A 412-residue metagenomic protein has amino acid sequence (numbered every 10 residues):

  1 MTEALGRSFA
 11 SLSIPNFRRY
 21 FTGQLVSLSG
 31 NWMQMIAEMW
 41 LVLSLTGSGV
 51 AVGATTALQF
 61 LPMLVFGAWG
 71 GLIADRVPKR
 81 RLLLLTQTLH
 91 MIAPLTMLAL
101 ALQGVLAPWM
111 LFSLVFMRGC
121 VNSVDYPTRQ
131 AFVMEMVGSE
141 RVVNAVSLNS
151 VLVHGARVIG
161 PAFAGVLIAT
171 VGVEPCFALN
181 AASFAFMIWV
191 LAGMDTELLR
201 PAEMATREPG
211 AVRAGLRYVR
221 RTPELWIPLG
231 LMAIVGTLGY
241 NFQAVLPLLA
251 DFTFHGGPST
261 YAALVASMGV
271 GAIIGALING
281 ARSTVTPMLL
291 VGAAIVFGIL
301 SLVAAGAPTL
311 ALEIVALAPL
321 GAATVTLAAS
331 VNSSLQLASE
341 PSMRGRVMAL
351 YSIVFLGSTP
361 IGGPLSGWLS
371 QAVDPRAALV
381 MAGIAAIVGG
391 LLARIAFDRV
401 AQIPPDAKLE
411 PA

Functional and structural regions predicted by a protein language model:
M1-A412: Alpha-helical transmembrane-bundle signature of multi-pass membrane transport and export proteins
